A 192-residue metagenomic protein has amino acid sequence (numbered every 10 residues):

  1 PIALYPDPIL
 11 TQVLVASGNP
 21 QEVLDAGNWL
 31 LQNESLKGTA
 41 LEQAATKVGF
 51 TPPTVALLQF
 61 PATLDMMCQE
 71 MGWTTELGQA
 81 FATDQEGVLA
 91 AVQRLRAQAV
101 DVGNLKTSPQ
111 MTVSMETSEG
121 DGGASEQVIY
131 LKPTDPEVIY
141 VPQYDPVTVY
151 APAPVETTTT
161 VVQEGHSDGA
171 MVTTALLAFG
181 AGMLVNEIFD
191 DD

Functional and structural regions predicted by a protein language model:
P1-D192: N-terminal low-complexity segments enriched in Gly/Pro/Tyr/Ser
